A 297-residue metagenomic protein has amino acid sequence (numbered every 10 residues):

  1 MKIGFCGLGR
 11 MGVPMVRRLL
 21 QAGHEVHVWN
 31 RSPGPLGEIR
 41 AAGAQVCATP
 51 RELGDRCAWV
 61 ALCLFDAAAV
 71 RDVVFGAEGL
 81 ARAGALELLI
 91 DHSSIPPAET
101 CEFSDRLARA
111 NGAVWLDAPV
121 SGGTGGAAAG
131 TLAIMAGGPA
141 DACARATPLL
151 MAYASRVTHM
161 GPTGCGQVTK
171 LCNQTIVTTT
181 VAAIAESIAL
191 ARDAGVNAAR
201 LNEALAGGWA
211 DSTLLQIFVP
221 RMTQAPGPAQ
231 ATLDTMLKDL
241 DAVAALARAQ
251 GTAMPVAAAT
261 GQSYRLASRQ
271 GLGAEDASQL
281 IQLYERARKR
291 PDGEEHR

Functional and structural regions predicted by a protein language model:
M1-L62, E87, H92-S93, E102 (+2 more regions): NAD(P)+-binding Rossmann beta1-loop-alpha1 motif at the extreme N-terminus of oxidoreductases
R31-S32, D66, P139: Residues in the short beta-alpha loop(s) of Rossmann-like NAD(P)-binding domains
P50-L62, D66-V114: Rossmann-fold NAD(P) dinucleotide-binding segment
S94-Q174: Rossmann-fold dinucleotide-binding core
A129-G137, M151, T158, P162-A194 (+2 more regions): Active-site-proximal catalytic alpha-helix in oxidoreductases
T163, Q167, D211-A277, Y284: Interdomain hinge/lid region at the active-site interface of Rossmann-like NAD(P)-dependent oxidoreductases
A199-G207, A258-Q262: Beta-strand segments within the central parallel beta-sheet cores of soluble alpha/beta enzyme folds
